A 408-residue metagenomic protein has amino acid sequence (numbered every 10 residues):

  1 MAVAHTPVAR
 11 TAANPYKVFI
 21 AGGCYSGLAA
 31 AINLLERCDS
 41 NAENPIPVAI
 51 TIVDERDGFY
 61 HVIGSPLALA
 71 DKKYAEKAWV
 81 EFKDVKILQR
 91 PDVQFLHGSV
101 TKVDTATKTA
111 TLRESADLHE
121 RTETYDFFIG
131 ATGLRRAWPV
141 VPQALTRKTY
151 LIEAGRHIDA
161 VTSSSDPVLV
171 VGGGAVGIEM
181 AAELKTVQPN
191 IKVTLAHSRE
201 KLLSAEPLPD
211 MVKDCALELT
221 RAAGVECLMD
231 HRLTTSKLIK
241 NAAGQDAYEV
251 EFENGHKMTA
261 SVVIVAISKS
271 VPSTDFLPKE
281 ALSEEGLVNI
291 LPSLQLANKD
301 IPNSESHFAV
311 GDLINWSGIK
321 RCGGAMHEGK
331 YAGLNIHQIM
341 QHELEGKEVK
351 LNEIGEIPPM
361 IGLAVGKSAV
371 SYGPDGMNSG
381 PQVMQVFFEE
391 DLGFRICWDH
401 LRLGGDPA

Functional and structural regions predicted by a protein language model:
A2-A21, S40, R90-L169: FAD-binding core/adjacent interface of flavoenzyme oxidoreductases
V3-L96, A182-P207: Beta1-alpha1 glycine-rich phosphate/pyrophosphate-binding loop at the start of Rossmann-like nucleotide-binding domains
I20, I50, I129, V262-I264: Hydrophobic beta-strand scaffold positions of dinucleotide-using enzymes
G22-Y25, G172-G174, G318: Glycine-rich Rossmann-fold phosphate-binding loop(s) that bind the pyrophosphate of adenine dinucleotide cofactors
P91, F95-G98, K102-T109, N190-P292 (+1 more regions): A Rossmann-like FAD-binding core segment of flavoenzymes
G98, I319-G324, E328-A408: C-terminal, flexible cofactor-proximal segment of oxidoreductases
R147-S165, K257-H327: FAD-site-proximal beta/loop scaffold in flavoenzymes
S163-L195: Rossmann-like NAD(P)H-binding beta-loop-alpha module
